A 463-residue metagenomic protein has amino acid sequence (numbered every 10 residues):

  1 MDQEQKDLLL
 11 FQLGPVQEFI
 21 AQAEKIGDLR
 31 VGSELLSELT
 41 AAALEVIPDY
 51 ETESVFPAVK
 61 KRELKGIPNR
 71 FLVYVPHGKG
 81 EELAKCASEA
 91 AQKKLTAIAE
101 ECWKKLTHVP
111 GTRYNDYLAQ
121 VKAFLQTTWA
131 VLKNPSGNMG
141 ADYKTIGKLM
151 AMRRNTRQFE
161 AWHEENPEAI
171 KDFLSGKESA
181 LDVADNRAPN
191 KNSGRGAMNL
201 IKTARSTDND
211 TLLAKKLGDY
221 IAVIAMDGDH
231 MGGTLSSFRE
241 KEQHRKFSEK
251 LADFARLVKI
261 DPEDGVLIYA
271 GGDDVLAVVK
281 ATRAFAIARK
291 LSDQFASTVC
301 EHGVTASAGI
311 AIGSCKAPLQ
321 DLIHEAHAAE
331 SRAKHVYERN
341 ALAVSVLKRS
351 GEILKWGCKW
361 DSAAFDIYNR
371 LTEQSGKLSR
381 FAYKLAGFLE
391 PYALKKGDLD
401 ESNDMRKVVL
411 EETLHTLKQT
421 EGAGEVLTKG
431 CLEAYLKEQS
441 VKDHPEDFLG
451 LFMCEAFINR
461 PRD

Functional and structural regions predicted by a protein language model:
M1-D463: Regulatory and interdomain segments flanking nucleotide-handling catalytic cores in signaling/defense enzymes
